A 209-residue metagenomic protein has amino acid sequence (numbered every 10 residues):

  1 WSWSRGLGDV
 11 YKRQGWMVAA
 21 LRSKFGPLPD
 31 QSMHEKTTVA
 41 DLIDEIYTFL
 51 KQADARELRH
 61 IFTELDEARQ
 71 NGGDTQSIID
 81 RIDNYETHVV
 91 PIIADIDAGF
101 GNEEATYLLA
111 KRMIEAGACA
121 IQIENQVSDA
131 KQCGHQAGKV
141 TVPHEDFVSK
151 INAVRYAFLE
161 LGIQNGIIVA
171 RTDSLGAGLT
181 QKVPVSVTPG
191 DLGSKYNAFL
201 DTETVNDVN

Functional and structural regions predicted by a protein language model:
W1-Y11: Single conserved hydrophobic/aromatic residue that forms the stacking wall/gate of nucleotide- or nucleobase-binding
D9-R13, I92-I96, I121-I123, I168-T172: Hydrophobic faces of well-ordered beta-strands that scaffold small-molecule active sites in alpha/beta enzyme cores
V10-Y11, A110, V154: Hydrophobic aliphatic residue packing
Q14-A19, Q126-D129: Short connector loops/turns at beta-strand edges and beta->alpha or beta->beta junctions
V18-L21, P143-H144: Alpha-helix initiation/capping motif
A20-L28: Glycine-rich loop at the start of a catalytic domain that most often binds anionic cofactors/ligands
P29-V148, E160, L179-P184, T188: Active-site beta->alpha loop and helix N-cap motifs at the rims of alpha/beta catalytic domains
A137-N152, Y156-N209: Glycine- and Gly-Pro-enriched alpha-helical subdomains that act as flexible, kink-prone "lid/hinge" or packing modules
